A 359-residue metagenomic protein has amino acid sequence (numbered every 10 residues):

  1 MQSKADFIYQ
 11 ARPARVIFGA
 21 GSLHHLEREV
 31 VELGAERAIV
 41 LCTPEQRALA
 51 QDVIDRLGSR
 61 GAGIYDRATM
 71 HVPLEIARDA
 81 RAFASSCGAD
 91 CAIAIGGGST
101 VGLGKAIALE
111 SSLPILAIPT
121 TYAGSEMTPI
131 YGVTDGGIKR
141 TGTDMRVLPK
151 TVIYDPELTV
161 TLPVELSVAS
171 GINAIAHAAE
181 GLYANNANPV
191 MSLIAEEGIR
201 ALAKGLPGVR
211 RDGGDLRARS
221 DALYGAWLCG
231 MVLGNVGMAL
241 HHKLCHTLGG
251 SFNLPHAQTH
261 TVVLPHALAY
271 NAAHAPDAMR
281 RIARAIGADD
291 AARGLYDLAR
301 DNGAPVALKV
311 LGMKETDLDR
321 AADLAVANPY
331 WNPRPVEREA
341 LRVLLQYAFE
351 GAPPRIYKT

Functional and structural regions predicted by a protein language model:
M1-D90, L308: ATP/NTP phosphate-donor binding region
A14, H24, R28, L109-L193 (+2 more regions): A glycine/threonine-rich phosphate-anchoring loop and its flanking beta-alpha core in nucleotide/phosphate-binding
R15, R37-I39, G63, D90-I93 (+5 more regions): Structural motif
L23-L26, Q46-A50, L74, S99-A106 (+3 more regions): Short glycine/serine/threonine-rich phosphate/pyrophosphate-binding segments that cradle anionic phosphate groups
A84-I107, S111-Y122, L244: A short, small-residue-rich loop immediately preceding and capping a beta-strand
G181, N185-G294: Active-site segments that bind and position negatively charged phosphate/pyrophosphate groups
A285-T359: C-terminal charged capping/lid subdomain of soluble metabolic enzymes
